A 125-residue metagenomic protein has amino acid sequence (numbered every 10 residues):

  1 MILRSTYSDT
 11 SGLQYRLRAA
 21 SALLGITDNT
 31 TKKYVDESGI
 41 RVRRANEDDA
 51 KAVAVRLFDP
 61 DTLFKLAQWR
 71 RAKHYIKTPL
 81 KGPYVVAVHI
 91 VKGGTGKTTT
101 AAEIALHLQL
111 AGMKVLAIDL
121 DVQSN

Functional and structural regions predicted by a protein language model:
M1-Y34: Polyanion-binding surface elements
S5, R70-P79: Pre-Walker A adenine-sensing motif
T10, K51-V53, K81: Short, solvent-exposed coil/turn segments
Q14, I40-A72: Short helix-start
L17-R18, T78-V86: Long, low-complexity, intrinsically disordered polar/charged segments
A22-A52: Small-residue-rich anion-binding loops in enzyme active sites
I40, S124-N125: Glycine-centered loop/turn positions within well-structured domains that cap or flank conserved ligand/cofactor-binding
G82-S124: Walker A/P-loop phosphate-binding motif and the immediately C-terminal alpha-helix
